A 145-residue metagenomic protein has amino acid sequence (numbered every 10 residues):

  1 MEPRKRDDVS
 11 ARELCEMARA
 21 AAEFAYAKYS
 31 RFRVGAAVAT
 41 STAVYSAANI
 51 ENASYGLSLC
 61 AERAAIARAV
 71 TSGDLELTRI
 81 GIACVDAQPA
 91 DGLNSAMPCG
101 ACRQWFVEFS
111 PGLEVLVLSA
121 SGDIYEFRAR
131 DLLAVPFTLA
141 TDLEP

Functional and structural regions predicted by a protein language model:
M1-E16, A90, A120: Short, compositionally biased leader-like segments
M1-K5, F127, E144-P145: Iron-sulfur (Fe-S) cluster-binding modules
R4-D8, A27, E51-G56: Short, surface-exposed loop/turn motifs that are enriched in glycine and acidic residues and include a nearby proline
R12-A27: Short, basic/aromatic recognition patches
R31-S41: Short beta-strand scaffold segments in enzyme catalytic cores
A43-A47: Short, well-structured hydrophobic secondary-structure segments
A48-T141: Zn2+-dependent cytidine deaminase-like catalytic core
